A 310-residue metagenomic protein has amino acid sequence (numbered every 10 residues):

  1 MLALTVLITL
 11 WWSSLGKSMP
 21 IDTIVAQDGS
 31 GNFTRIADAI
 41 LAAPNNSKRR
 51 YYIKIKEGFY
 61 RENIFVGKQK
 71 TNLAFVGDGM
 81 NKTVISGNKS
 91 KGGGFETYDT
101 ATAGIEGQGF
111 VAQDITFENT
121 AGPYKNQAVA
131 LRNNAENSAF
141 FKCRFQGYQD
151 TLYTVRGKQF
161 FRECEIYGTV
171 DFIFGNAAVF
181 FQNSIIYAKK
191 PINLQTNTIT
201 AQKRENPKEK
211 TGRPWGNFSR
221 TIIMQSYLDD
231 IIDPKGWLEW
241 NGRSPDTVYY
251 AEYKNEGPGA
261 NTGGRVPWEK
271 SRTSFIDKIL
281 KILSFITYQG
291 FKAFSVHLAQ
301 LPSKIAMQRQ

Functional and structural regions predicted by a protein language model:
L2-Q310: Sequence-level preference for short, compositionally simple segments enriched in small aliphatic or small polar residues
